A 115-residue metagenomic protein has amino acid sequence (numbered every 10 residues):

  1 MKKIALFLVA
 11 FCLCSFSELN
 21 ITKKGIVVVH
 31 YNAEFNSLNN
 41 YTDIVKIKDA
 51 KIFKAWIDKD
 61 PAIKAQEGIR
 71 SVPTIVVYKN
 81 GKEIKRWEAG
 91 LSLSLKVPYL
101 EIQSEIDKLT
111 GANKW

Functional and structural regions predicted by a protein language model:
I4-L13: Sec-dependent N-terminal signal peptides
E18-F53: Local sequence-structure signature of Cys/Sec-based thiol-disulfide redox active-site neighborhoods
L19, K64-E67: Short amphipathic alpha-helix with an adjacent loop that forms part of the alpha/beta core around
N39-N40, K64, W87: Short glycine-/acidic-enriched loop or helix-start segments at secondary-structure transitions that form or flank
A55-W56, E67, S94-P98: Extracytoplasmic/periplasmic, Sec-exported soluble proteins
I57-I63: N-terminal post-signal-peptidase region of extra-cytosolic proteins
E67-Y78: Structural micro-motif
V77-W115: Non-catalytic, surface beta->alpha helical segment in thiol-disulfide oxidoreductase systems
